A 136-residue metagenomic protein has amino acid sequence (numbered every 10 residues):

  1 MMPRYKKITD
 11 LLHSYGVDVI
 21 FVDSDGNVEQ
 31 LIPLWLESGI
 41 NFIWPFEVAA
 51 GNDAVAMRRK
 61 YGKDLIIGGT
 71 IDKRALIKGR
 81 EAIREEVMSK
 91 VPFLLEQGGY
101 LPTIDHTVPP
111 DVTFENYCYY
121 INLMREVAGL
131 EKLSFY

Functional and structural regions predicted by a protein language model:
M1-Y136: Active-site loop segments of alpha/beta catalytic cores
